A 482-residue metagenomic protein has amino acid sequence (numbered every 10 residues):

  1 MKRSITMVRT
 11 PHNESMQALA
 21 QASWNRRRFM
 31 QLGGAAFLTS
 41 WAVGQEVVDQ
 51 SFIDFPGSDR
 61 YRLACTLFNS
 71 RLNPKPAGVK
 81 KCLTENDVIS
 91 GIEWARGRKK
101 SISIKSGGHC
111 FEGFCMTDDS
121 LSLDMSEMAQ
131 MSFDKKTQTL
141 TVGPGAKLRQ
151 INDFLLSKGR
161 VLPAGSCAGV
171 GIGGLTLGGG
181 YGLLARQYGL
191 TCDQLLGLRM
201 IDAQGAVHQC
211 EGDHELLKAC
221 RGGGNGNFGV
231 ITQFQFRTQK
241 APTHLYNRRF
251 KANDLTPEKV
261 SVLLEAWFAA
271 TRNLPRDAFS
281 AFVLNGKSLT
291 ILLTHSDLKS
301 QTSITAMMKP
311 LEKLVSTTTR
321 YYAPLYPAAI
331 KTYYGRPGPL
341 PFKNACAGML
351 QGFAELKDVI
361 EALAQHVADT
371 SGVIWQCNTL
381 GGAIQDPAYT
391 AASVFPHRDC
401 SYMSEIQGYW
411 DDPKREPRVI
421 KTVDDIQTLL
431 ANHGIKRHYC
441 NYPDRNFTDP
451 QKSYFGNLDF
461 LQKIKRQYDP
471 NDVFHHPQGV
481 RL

Functional and structural regions predicted by a protein language model:
K2-L482: Soluble FAD-dependent oxygen oxidases
